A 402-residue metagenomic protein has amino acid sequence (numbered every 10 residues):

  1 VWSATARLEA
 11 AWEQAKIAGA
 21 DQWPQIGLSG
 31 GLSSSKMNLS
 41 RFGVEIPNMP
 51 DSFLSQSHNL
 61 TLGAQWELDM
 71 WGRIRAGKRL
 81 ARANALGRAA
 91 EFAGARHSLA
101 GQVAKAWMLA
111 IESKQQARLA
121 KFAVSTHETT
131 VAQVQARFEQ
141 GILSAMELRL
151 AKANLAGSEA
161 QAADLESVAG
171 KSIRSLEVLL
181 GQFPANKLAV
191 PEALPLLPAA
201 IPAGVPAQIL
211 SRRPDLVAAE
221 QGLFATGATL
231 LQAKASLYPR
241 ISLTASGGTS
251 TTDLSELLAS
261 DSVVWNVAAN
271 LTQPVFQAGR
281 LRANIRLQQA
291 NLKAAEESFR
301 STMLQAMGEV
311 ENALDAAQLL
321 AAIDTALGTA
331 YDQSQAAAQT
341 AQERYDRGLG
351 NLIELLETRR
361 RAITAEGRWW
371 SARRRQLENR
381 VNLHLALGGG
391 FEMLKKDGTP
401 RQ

Functional and structural regions predicted by a protein language model:
V1, D51-L54, L80, L143-G157 (+3 more regions): Amphipathic alpha-helical coiled-coil scaffold segments and their short linker/junction regions
W2-A20, S29, S33: Short, acidic/charged, Gly/Pro-enriched secondary-structure junctions
W2-S3, G19-A20, L68-R96, M146 (+6 more regions): Sec/SRP-type N-terminal targeting helices
A10, S57-N59, K105, L150 (+1 more regions): Transmembrane beta-barrel architecture of outer-membrane proteins
G31-G63, N186-P202, L231, T244-N284 (+1 more regions): Small/polar, glycine/serine/threonine/aspartate-rich low-complexity segments that form flexible
I74, A90-V205, A316, L320 (+4 more regions): Periplasmic alpha-helical coiled-coil/stalk elements that build and connect Gram-negative outer-membrane
P184, L197, L314, R347 (+1 more regions): Acidic, low-complexity, intrinsically disordered peripheral segments
